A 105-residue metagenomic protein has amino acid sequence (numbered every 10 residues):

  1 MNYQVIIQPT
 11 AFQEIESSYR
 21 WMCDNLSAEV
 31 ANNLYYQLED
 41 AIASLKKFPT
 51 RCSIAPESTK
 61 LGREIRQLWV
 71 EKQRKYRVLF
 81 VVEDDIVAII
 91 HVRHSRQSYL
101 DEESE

Functional and structural regions predicted by a protein language model:
M1-Q37, A41: Arg/Lys-rich, positively charged N-terminal/basic patches that mediate binding to nucleic acids
Y19, A31-Y35, P49, V82-V87: A generic structural signal for ordered secondary structure
S27, A43, K47-T50, Q73 (+1 more regions): Generic structural signal for secondary-structure transition and capping sites
T50-D84: Basic/aromatic recognition patch in beta-strand/loop cores that engages polyanionic ligands
V70-E105: Enriched for short, Lys/Arg-rich terminal
